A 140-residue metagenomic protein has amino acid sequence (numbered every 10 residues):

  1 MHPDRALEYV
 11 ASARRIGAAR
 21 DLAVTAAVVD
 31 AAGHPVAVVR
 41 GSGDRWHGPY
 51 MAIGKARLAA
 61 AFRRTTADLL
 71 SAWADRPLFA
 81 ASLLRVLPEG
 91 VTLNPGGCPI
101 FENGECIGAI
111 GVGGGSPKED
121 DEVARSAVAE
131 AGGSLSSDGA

Functional and structural regions predicted by a protein language model:
M1-A140: Flexible, solvent-exposed loop/hinge segments and secondary-structure transition points
